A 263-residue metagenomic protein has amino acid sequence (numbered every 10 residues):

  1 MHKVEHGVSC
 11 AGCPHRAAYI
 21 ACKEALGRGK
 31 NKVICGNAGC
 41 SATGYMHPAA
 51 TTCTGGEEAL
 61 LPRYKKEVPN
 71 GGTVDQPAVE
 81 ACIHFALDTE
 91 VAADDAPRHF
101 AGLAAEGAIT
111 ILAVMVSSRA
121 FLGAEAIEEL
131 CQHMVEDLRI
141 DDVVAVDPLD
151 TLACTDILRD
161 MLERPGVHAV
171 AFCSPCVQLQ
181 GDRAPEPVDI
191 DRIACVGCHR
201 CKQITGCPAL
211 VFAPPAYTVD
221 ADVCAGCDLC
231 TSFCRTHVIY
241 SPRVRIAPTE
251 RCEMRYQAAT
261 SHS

Functional and structural regions predicted by a protein language model:
M1-H6, C40-P48, V79-E80, A113-M115 (+3 more regions): Gly-rich Lys/Arg/Thr-decorated short loops/hinges at beta-loop-alpha junctions or inter-strand turns that position
M1-I20, D142-P148, F172-C173: Phosphate/pyrophosphate-binding active-site segments
M1-R16, D220-V223, V238, P248-H262: Conserved acidic/glycine
G7-V8, A78, S117-I157: Conserved thiamine diphosphate
A17-A18, S41-Y45, E90-A93, S118-L122 (+5 more regions): Flexible loop/turn segments at secondary-structure boundaries
Y19, K32-F121: Thiamine diphosphate
A21, V196-T218, A225, L229-P248 (+1 more regions): Iron-sulfur cluster-binding cysteine motifs and their immediate structural context in ferredoxin-like electron-transfer
D137-R183, D228: Structural signature of the thiamine diphosphate
